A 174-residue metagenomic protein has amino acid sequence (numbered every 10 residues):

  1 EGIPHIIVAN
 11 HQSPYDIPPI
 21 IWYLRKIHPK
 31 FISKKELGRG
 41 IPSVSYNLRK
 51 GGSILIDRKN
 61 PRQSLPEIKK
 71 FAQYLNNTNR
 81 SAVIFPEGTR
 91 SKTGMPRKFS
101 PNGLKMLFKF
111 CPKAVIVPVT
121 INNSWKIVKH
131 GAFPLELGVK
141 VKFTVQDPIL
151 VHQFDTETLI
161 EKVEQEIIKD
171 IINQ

Functional and structural regions predicted by a protein language model:
I3-N60: Catalytic core of membrane glycerolipid acyltransferases/transacylases, capturing the structured, soluble-facing
P4-I6, S53, N79-F85, V115: Residue-level preference for the first positions of well-ordered beta-strands
S13, P61-L65, R97-S100: A conditional alpha-helix N-cap/helix-loop micro-motif detector
R25, L75-N76, F108: Residue-level signal for alpha-helix termini/capping positions
I32, S64, F71-A72, A82 (+1 more regions): Soluble extracytoplasmic domains of inner/organellar membrane proteins
P42-Y46, S81-V83, T89-E157: A cross-family acyltransferase "interaction/gating" segment
G52-Y74: A membrane-cytosol interface segment of integral membrane proteins
H152-Q174: A cross-taxonomic marker for long C-terminal extensions/tails that follow the last structured domain
